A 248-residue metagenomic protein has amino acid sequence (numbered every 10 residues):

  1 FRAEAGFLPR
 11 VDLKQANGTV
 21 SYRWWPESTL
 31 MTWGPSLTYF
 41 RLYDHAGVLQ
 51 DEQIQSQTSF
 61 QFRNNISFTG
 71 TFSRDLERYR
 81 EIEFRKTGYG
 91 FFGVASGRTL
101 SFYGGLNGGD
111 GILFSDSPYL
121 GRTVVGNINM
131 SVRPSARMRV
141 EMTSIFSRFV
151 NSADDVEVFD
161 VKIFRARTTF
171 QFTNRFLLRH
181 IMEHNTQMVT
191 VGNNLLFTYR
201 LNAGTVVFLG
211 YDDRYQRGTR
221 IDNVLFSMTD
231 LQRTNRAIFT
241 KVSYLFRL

Functional and structural regions predicted by a protein language model:
F1-L248: Exposed, low-structure sequence patches enriched in small/polar residues
